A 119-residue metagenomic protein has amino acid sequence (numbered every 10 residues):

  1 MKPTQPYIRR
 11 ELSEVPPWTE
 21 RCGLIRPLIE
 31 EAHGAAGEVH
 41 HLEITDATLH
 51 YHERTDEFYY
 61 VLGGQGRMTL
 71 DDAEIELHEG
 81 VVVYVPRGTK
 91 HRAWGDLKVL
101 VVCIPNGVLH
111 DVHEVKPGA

Functional and structural regions predicted by a protein language model:
S13-L49, V102-P105, V112-V115: A short glycine-rich, His/Asp/Glu-containing loop-to-beta-strand
H41-T45, E53-M68: Short, conserved beta-strand element in jelly-roll/cupin
Y51, M68-L70, V101-V102: Short hydrophobic/aromatic-rich beta-strand segments that constitute the beta-sheet cores of beta-sandwich/beta-barrel
H52-R54, G95-D96: Short glycine/proline-enriched turns and hinge-like loops at secondary-structure junctions
F58, Q65-R67, E74, K90 (+1 more regions): Structural motif
D72-G88: Short acidic-glycine-tyrosine-enriched beta hairpin
R87-V112: Ligand-binding loop in jelly-roll beta-barrel domains
